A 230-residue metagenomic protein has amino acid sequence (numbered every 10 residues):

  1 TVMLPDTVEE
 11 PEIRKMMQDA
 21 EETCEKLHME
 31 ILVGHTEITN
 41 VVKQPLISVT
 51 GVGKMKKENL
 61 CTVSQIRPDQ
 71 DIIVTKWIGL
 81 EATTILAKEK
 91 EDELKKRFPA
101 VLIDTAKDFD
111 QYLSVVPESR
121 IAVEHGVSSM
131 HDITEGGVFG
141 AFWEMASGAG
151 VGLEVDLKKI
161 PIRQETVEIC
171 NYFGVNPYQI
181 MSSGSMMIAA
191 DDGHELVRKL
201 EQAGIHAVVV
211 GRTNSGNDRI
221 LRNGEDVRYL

Functional and structural regions predicted by a protein language model:
T1-L230: Helix-biased detector of long, well-ordered alpha-helical tracts
